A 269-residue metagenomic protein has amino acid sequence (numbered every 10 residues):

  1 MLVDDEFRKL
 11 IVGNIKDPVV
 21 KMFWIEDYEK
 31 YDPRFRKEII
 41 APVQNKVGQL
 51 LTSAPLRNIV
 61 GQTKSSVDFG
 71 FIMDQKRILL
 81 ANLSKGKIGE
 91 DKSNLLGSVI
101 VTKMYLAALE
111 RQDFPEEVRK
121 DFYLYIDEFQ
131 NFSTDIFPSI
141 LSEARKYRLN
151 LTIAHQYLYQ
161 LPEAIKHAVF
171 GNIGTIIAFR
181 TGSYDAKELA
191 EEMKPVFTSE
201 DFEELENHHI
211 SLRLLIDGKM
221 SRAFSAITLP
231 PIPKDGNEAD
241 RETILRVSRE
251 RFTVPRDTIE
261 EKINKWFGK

Functional and structural regions predicted by a protein language model:
M1-L149, I165, F202-E206, L212-M220 (+1 more regions): P-loop NTPase motor domains
D68, N82-S84, Y157, F197-T198 (+1 more regions): Short, solvent-exposed coil/turn linker segments
A81, F179, A226: Hydrophobic residues at beta-strand termini and immediately following loops that shape nucleotide-binding pockets
S93-L96, F137-P138, K166, E191 (+2 more regions): Composition- and surface-driven signal marking solvent-exposed, interaction-prone regions in large proteins
L96-M104, L189, M193, P230: Short amphipathic C-terminal alpha-helix that caps PH/PH-like domains
R111, E116, F122-Y123, F132-I136 (+4 more regions): Accessory regions of macromolecular translocation/handling assemblies
I140-S221: Conserved ATP-driven motor cores of ASCE-family P-loop NTPases powering translocation/secretion/packaging/pilus
